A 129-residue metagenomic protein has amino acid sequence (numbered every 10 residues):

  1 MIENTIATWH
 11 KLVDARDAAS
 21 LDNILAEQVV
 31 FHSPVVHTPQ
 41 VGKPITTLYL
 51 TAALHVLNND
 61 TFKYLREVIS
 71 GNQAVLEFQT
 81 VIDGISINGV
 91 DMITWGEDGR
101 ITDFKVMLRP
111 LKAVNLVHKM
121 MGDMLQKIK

Functional and structural regions predicted by a protein language model:
M1, V13, T38-G42: Alpha-helix N-cap/loop-to-helix boundary motif
M1-T5, G89-D91: A generic structural signal for ordered secondary structure
E3-I24: Short acidic-aromatic low-complexity motifs
W9, S20-D22, V29, G42 (+5 more regions): Hydrophobic pocket/interface hotspot
K11-L12, H37, L65, M92: Short N-terminal micro-motifs specific to bacterial/archaeal maturation and metal-cluster initiation sites
A19, N23-G71: A solvent-exposed, acidic/Ser-Thr-rich amphipathic alpha-helical stretch
L54-K129: A beta-strand edge to alpha-helix "cap/lid" segment located at domain peripheries
